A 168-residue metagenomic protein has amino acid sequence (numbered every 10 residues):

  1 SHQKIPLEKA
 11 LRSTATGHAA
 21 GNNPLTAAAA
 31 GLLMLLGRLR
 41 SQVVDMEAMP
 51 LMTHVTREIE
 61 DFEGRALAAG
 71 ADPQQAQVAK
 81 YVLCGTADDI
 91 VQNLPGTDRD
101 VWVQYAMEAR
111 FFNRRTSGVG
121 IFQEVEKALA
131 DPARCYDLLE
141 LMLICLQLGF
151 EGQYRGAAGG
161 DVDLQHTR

Functional and structural regions predicted by a protein language model:
H2-D88: Non-catalytic, solvent-exposed interaction/assembly segments
Q77, V82-V162: Membrane-proximal low-complexity regions enriched in glycine and acidic/polar residues
V162-R168: Juxtamembrane amphipathic/hinge helix adjacent to a transmembrane helix
